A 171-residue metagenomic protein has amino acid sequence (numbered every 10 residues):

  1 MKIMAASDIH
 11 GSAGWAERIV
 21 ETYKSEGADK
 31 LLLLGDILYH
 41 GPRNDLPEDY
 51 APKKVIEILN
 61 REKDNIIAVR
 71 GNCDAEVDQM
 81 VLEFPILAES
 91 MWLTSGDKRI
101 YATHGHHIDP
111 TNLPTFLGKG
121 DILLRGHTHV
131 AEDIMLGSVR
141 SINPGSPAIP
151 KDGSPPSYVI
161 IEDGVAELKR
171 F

Functional and structural regions predicted by a protein language model:
K2, W92-G96, T115, K119 (+2 more regions): Binuclear metal-dependent phosphoesterase catalytic core
K2-H10, R99-H106, R140-G145: Active-site-proximal beta-strand elements of phosphoester/diester hydrolases
K2-S95: Core catalytic region of metal-dependent phosphoesterases/phosphodiesterases, especially metallo-beta-lactamase-like
H10-G14, Y39-G41, N72-Q79, H107-N112 (+2 more regions): Active-site environment of divalent metal-dependent phosphoester hydrolases
L32, I67-V69, I122-L124, R140-I142 (+1 more regions): Hydrophobic/aromatic beta-strand patches that form the interior of the parallel beta-sheet core in alpha/beta enzyme
L59-E62, M80-V81, P114-K119, I161: Alpha-helix C-terminal capping segments
L82-T128, E132: Internal catalytic-core helix/loop-beta-alpha segment that presents or stabilizes conserved functional determinants
